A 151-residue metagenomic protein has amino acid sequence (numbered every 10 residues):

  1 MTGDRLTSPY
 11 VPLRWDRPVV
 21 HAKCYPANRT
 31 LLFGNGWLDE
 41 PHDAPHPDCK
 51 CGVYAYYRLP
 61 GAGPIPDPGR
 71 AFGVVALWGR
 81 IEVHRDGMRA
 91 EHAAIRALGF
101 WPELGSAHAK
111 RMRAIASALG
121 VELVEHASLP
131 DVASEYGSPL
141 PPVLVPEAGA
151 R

Functional and structural regions predicted by a protein language model:
M1-K50, G61, I65-G73, G79-H84 (+1 more regions): ADP-ribose/NAD+-binding catalytic cleft of ART/PARP-like enzymes
Y56-Y57, H126: Conserved aromatic
L59-P68, H108-A116: A short, charged, amphipathic alpha-helix used as a generic interaction element across diverse proteins
R89-R151: Active-site-proximal loop/hinge segments that shape catalytic or ion-binding/gating pockets
